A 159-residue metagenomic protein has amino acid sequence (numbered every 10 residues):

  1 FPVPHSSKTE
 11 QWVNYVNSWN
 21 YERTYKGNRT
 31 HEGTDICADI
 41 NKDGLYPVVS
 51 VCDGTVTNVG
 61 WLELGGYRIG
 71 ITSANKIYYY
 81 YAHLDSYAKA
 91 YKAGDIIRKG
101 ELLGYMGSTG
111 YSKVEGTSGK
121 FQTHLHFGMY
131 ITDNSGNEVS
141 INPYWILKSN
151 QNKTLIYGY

Functional and structural regions predicted by a protein language model:
F1-V3, G70-K89, I146-Y159: A short, hydrophobic/aromatic-rich structural module that often spans a beta strand with its adjoining loop
F1-Y67, K99, Q151-Y159: Surface-exposed, glycine-biased beta-strand/turn segments
K26-N41, G70-I77, M129-I141: Small beta-barrel nucleic-acid-binding modules, principally OB-folds
C37, T72, A82-D85, R98 (+2 more regions): Residue-level detector of conserved, well-ordered beta-strand and adjacent loop positions that form binding/recognition
K42, A93, R98-E101, S118-Y159: Acidic, glycine-rich catalytic/binding loops that coordinate metals and/or anionic ligands
V49-A93, V114-T123: Zn2+-dependent peptidoglycan hydrolase active-site motif and core
G54-V56, G94-T109: A structural signal for short beta-strand/turn segments enriched in small hydrophobics and glycine
